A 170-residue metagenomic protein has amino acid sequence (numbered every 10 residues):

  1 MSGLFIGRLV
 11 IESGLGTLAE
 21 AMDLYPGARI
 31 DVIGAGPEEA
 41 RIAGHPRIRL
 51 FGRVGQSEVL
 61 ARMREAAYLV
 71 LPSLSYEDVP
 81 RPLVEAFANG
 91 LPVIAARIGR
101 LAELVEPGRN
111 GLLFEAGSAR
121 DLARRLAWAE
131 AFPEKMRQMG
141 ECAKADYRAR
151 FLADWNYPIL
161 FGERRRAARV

Functional and structural regions predicted by a protein language model:
M1-S13, A19-D23: Conserved donor-binding/catalytic core segment of Leloir-type glycosyltransferases
A40-L60: Nucleotide-activated donor-binding/catalytic signature segment of Leloir-type glycosyltransferases, i.e., the conserved
L60, D78, L83-A88, A102-E103 (+1 more regions): Short alpha-helical segment that forms part of, or immediately flanks, the ligand-binding pocket in carbohydrate-active
R64-D78, L91: Acidic donor-binding loop of glycosyltransferase active sites
P92-A95, V105: Short hydrophobic beta-strand element within catalytic cores of glycosyltransferases and related nucleotide-activated
P107-G108, L112-A119, W128-P133: Conserved acidic donor-binding segment of nucleotide-sugar-dependent glycosyltransferases
W128, K135-A149: A short, well-ordered alpha-helix in the C-terminal region of glycosyltransferases
A149-V170: C-terminal alpha-helical cap of glycosyltransferases
